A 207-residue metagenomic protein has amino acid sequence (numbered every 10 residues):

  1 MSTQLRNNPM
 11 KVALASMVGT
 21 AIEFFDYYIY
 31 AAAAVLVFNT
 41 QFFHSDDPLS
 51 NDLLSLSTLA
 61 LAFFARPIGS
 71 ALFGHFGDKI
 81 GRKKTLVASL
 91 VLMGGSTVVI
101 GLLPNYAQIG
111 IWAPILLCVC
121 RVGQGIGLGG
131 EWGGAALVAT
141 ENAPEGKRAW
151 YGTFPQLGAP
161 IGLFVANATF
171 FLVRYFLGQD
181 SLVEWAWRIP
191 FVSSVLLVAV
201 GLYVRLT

Functional and structural regions predicted by a protein language model:
A34-I68, I115: Extracellular/periplasmic helix-loop-helix junction of adjacent transmembrane segments in MFS-like secondary
H44, V91-G110: C-terminal ends and interior cores of transmembrane alpha-helices in multi-pass membrane transporters/permeases
L56-H75, S89-S96: Central cavity-lining transmembrane alpha-helices of secondary-active solute carriers, predominantly the Major
L103, I109-G129: Hydrophobic core of transmembrane alpha-helices in multi-pass small-molecule transporters, especially MFS/SLC-type
G127, A149-R174, L197-V198: Glycine-rich segments within core transmembrane alpha-helices of 12-TM secondary carriers
E184-Y203: Symmetry-related core transmembrane helices of the 12-TM Major Facilitator Superfamily/SLC fold
